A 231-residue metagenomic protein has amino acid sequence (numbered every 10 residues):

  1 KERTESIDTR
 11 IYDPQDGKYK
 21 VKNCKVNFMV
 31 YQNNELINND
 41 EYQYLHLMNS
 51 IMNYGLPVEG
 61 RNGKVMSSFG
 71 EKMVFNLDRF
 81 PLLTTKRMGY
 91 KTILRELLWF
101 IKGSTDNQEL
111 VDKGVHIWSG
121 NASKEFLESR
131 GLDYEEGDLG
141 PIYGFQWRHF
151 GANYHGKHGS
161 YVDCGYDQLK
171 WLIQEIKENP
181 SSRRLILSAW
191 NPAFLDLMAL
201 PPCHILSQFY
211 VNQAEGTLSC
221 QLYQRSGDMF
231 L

Functional and structural regions predicted by a protein language model:
G17-L231: Terminal, non-catalytic protein-protein interaction segments that mediate quaternary/complex assembly
